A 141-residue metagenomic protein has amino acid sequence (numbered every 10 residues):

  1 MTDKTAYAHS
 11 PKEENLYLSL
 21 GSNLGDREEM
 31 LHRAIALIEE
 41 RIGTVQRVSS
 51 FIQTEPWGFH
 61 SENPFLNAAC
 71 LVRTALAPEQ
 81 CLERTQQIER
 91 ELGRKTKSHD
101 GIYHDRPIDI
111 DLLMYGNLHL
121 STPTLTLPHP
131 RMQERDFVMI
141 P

Functional and structural regions predicted by a protein language model:
T2-Y7, P11-H32: Extended accessory regions or peripheral subdomains of proteins
D3-A6, S49, W57-P64, L76-I140: Flexible, gly/pro- and Lys/Arg-enriched active-site loops
Y7-A8, E28-I35, R73-L76, G101-I102: A broad, low-specificity signal for short, low-complexity segments enriched in glycine/proline and polar/charged
A8-K12, R41-I42, A75, K97: Short, glycine- and charge-enriched coil/turn segments that flank and shape catalytic ligand pockets
S22, C70-T74, M114-G116: Short beta-strand-to-loop capping motifs
E29-E40, Q80-E83, Q87-R90: Replace "anionic and nucleotidyl ligands
R33, L37-P78: Short, surface-exposed acidic-centric catalytic microdomains
